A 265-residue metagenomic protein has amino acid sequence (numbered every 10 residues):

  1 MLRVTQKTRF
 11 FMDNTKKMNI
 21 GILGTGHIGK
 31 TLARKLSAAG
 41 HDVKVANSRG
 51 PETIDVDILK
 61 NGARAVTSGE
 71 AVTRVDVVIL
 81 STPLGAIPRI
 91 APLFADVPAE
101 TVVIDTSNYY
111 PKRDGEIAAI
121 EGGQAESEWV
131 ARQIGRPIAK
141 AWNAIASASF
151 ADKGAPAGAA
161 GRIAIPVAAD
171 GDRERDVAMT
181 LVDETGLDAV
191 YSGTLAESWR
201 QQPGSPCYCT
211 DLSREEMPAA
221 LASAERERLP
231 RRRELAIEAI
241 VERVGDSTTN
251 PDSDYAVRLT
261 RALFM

Functional and structural regions predicted by a protein language model:
L2-T5: Cationic, amphipathic, low-complexity segments that mediate targeting or membrane/lipid association
R9-V56: NAD(P)+-binding Rossmann beta1-loop-alpha1 motif at the extreme N-terminus of oxidoreductases
L59-G62, A99, I134, T185: Short, structured coil segments at secondary-structure junctions
G62-A63, S68-D114: Rossmann-like NAD(P)-binding element
A65, P137-N143, V190-S192: General beta-strand structural signal in soluble alpha/beta enzymes
S107-A148, K153-G154: Rossmann-fold NAD(P)-binding glycine/threonine-rich loop
A160-M265: Active-site-lining helix/loop region of Rossmann-like oxidoreductase modules
